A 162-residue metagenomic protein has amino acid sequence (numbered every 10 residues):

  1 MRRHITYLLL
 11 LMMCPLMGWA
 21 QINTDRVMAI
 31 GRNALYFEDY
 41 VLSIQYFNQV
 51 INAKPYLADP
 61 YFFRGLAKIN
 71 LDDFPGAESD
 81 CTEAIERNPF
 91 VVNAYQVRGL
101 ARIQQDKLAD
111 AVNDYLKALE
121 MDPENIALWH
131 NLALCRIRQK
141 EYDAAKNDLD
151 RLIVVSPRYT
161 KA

Functional and structural regions predicted by a protein language model:
N23-D25, A58-D59, V92-N93, I126-A127 (+1 more regions): Helix-start (N-cap) detector for alpha-helical repeat units in TPR-like alpha-solenoids, especially tetratricopeptide
Y36-F37, N70, Q104, R138: Register position in tetratricopeptide repeats
